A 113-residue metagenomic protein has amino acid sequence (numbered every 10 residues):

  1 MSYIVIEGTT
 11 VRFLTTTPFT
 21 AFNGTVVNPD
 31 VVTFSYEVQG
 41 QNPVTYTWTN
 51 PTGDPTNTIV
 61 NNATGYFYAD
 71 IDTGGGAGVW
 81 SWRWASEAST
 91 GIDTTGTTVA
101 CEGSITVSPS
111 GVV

Functional and structural regions predicted by a protein language model:
M1-V113: Polar, enzyme-active/binding microenvironments
